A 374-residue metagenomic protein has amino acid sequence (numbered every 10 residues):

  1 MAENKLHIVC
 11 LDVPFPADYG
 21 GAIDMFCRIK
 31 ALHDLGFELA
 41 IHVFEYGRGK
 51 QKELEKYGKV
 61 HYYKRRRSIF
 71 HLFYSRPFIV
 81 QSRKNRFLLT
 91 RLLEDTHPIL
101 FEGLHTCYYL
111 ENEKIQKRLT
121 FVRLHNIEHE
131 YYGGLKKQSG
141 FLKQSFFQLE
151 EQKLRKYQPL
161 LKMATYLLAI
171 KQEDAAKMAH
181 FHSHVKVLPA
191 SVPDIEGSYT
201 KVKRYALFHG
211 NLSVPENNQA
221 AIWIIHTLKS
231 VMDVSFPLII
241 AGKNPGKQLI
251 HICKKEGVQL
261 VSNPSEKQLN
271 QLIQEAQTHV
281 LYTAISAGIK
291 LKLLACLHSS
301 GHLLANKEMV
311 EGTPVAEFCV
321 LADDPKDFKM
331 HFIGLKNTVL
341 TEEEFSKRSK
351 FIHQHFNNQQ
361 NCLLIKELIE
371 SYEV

Functional and structural regions predicted by a protein language model:
M1-G58, E94-D95, S230-V231: N-terminal subdomain of nucleotide-sugar transferases
D24, V187-C253, Q259-Q274: Conserved catalytic-core segment of nucleotide-activated headgroup transferases in glycan assembly
R83, V339-Y372: A charged, aromatic-enriched C-terminal amphipathic alpha-helix characteristic of glycosyltransferases across folds
F87-R91, E128-Y131, K143-L167: Membrane-proximal helix-turn-helix segments that form the acceptor-binding/catalytic region of lipid-linked
L89-Y108, L119-F121: Short N-terminal targeting/anchoring amphipathic segment
P98-I99, I115-K136: Active-site proximal beta-strand in glycosyltransferases
Q274-G288, S299-H302: Acidic donor-binding loop of glycosyltransferase active sites
K292-C296, H302-N306: Short hydrophobic beta-strand element within catalytic cores of glycosyltransferases and related nucleotide-activated
